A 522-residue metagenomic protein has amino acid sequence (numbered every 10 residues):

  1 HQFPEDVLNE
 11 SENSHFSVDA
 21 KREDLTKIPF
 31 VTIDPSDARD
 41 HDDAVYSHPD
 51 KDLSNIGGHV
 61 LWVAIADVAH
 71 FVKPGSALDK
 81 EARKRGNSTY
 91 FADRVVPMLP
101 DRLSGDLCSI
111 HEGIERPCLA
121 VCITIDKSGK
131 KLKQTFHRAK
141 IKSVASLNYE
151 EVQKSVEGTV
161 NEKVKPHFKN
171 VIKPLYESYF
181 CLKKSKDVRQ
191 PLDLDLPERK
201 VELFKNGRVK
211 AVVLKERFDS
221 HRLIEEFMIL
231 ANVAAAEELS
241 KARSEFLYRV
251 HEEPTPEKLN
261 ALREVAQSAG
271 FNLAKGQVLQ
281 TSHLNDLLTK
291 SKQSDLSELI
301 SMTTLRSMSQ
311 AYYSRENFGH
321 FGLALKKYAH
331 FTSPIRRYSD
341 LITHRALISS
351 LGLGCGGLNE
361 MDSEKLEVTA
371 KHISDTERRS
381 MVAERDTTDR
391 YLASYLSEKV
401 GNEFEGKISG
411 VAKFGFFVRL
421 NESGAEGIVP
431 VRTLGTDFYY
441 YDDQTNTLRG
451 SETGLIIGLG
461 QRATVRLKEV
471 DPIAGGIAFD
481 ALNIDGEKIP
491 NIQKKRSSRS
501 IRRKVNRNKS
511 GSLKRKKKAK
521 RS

Functional and structural regions predicted by a protein language model:
F3-G435, G475, K495-S522: Electropositive polyanion-binding surfaces
K131-H137, G458-S497: OB-fold/S1-family single-stranded nucleic acid-binding modules
E226, K399-E403, F438-V465: Short nucleic-acid-contacting surface segments enriched for D/E, G, S/T with interspersed K/R
